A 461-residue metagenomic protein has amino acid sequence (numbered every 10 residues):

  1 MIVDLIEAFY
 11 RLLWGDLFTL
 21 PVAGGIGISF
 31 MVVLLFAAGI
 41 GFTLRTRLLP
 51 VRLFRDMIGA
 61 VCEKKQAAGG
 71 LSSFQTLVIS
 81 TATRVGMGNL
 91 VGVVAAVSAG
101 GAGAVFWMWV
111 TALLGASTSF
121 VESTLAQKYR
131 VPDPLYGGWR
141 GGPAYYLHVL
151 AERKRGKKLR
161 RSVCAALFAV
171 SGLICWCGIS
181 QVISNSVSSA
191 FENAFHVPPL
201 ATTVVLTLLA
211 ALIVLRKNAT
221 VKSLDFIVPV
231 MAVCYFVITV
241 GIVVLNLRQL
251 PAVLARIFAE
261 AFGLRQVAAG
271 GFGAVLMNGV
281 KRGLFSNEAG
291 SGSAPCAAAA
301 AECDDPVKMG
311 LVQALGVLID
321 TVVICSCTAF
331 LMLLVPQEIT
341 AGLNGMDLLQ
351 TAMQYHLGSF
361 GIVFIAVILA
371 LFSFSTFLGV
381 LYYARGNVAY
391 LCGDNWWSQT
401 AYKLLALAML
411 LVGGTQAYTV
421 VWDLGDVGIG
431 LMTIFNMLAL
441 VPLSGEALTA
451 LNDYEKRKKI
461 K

Functional and structural regions predicted by a protein language model:
M1-M87, V97-A104, G115, A439-K461: N-terminal alpha-helical transmembrane segments of multi-pass membrane transport and channel/translocase proteins
L34, A38, F42-I58, C164 (+8 more regions): Membrane-interface loop-to-helix entry segments
A38-T43, L114-W139, H148-N185, S189-I213 (+2 more regions): Helix-loop-helix module between adjacent transmembrane segments
R45-P50, N89-V93, C175-S188, A210-S223 (+4 more regions): Transmembrane helix-loop junctions in multi-pass membrane proteins
L48-S73, A95, G101-A102, S117-L159 (+3 more regions): Flexible loop linkers connecting adjacent transmembrane helices in multi-pass alpha-helical membrane transporters
A67-A99, L125-K128, L135-L150, L167-V170 (+1 more regions): Alpha-helical membrane segments and immediately flanking helix-loop junctions that form or couple to the substrate/ion
L114-E122, T202-K217, V228-R248, K281-L284 (+2 more regions): Selective recognition of specific alpha-helical transmembrane segments in multi-pass small-molecule
E122-P134, V240-R256, G270, A300-C303 (+1 more regions): Extracellular/periplasmic helix-exit of transmembrane alpha-helices
